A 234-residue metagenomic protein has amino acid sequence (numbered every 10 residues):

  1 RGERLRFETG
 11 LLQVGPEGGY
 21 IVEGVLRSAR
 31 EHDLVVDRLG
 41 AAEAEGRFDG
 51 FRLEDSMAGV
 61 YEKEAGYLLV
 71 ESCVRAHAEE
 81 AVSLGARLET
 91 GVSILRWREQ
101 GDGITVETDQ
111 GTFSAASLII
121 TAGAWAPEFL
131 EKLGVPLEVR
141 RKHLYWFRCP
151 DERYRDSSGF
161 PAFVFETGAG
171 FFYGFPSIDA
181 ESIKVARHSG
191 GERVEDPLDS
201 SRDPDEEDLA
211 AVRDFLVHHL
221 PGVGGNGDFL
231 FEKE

Functional and structural regions predicted by a protein language model:
R1-R47, M57, F171-F172: Dinucleotide-binding Rossmann-like beta1-alpha1 core, especially the glycine-rich loop that anchors the ADP
G2-F7, T112, S117, A124-E234: Active-site substrate-recognition segment that forms the wall of the catalytic cavity or substrate channel
Q13-I21, V60-E79, S201-D208: Short beta-strand to alpha-helix junction loop
P16, A122-G123: Glycine-rich, N-terminal phosphate-binding loop of Rossmann-like dinucleotide-binding domains
I21, F48-S56, R98-T105: A short, glycine/Asx- and small/polar-enriched loop/turn that sits immediately N-terminal to a beta-strand
V22-L26, A41, V70-V74, A126 (+2 more regions): A general structural signal for well-ordered alpha-helical segments in protein cores
G40-A41, T90-V92, T108, F231-K233: Short loop/edge segments at beta-strand edges and connector loops that shape dinucleotide/nucleotide cofactor-binding
Y61-S117, T121: Helical element adjacent to the flavin cofactor pocket in flavoenzyme catalytic cores
